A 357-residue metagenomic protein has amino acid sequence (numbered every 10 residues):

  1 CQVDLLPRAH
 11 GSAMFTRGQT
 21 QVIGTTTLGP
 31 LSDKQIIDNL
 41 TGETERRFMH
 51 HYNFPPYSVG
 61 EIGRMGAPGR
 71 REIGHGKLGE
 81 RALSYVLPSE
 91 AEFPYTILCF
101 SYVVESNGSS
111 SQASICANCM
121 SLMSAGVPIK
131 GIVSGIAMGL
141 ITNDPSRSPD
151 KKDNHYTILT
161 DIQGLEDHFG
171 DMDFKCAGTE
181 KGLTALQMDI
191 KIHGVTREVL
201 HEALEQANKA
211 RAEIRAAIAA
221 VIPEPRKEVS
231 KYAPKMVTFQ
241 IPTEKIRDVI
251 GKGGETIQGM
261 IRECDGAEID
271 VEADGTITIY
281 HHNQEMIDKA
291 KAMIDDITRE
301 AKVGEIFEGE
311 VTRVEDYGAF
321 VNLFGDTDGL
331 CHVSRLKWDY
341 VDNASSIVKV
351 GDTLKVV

Functional and structural regions predicted by a protein language model:
C1-T41, P234-D248, T256, E263-C264: Extended amphipathic alpha-helical scaffolds
H10-Y95, G182-I192, T196-H201: Glycine-rich, flexible beta-strand/loop modules in the N-terminal catalytic cores of phosphate-handling
S12, Q35-D38, G135-I136, T157-Q163 (+5 more regions): Short beta-alpha junctions and helix-cap segments that line functional grooves
P30, P55-G60, E80-F93, C99 (+7 more regions): Conserved helix-loop functional segments at active or binding sites
D33-P55, E61-R64, A113, K191-V221 (+2 more regions): Conserved glycine-bearing catalytic or ligand-binding loops at nucleotide- and phosphate-handling centers of large
H51-V59, E90-P94, A177-G182, H193 (+3 more regions): Flexible hinge/switch segments at interdomain interfaces of large molecular machines
L122-K227: Mobile "lid/hinge" segments at catalytic clefts and subdomain interfaces of large enzymes
P234, T238, T243-V357: Single-stranded RNA-binding regions, centering on S1/OB-family and related RNA-binding modules
